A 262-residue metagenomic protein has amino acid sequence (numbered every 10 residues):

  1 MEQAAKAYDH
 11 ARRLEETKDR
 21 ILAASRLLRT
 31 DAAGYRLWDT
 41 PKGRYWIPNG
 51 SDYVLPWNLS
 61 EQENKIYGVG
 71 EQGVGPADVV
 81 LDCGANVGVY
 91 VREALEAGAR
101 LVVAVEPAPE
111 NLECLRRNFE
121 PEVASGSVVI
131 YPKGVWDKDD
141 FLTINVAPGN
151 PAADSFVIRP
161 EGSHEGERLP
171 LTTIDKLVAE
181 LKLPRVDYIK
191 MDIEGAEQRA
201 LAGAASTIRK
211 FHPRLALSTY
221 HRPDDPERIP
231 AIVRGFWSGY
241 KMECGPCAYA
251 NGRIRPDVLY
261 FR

Functional and structural regions predicted by a protein language model:
M1-V105, E113-C114, Y240-R262: S-adenosyl-L-methionine
K42-V69, Y131-P184: Glycine-rich adenosyl-binding loop in Rossmann-like folds that engage adenosine-containing cofactors
L81, V103, Y131, P170 (+2 more regions): Conserved Rossmann-like nucleotide-binding pocket used by diverse enzymes that bind dinucleotide cofactors
D82, N86, A108, W136 (+1 more regions): Conserved glycine-rich SAM-binding loop
R100, V123-V129, E165: A short helix-to-beta-strand connector/capping loop
R100-L101, K176-R262: Conserved acidic-Pro-Pro-aromatic motif
E110-P121, R228: Short alpha-helix adjacent to the SAM-binding motif of class I
V129-Y131, E243: General small-molecule cofactor/ligand-binding pocket signal
